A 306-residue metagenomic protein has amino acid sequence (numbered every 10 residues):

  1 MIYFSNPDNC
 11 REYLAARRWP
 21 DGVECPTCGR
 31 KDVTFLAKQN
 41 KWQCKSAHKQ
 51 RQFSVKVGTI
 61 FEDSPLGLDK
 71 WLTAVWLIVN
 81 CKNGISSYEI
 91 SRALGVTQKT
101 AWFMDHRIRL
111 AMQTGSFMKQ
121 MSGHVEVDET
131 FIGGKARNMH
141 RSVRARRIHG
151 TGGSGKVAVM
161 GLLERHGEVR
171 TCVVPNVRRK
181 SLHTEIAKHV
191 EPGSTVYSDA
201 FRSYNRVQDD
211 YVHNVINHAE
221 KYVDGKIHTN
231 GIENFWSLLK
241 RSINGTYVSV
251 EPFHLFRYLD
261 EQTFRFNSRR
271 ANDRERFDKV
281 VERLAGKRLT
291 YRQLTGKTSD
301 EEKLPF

Functional and structural regions predicted by a protein language model:
M1-F306: Residue-level recognition of single "structural anchor" positions that define or cap local secondary structure
